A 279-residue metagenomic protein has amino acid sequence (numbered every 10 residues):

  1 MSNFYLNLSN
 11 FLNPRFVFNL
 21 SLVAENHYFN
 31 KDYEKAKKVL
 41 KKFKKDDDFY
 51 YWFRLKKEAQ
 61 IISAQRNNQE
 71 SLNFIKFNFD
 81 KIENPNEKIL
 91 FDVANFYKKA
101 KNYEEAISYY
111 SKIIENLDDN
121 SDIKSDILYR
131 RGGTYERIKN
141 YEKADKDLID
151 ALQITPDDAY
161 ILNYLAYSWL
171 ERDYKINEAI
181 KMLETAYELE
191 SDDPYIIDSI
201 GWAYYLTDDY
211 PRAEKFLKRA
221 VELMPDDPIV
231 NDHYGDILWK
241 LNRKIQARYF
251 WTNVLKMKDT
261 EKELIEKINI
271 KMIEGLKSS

Functional and structural regions predicted by a protein language model:
N10-F11, K45, D80-K81, E115 (+4 more regions): Conserved structural position within tetratricopeptide repeats
P14, D48-F49, E83-N84, D118 (+5 more regions): Short coil turns that delineate tetratricopeptide repeat
N19, F53-R54, I89, I123 (+5 more regions): TPR alpha-solenoid repeat register
L22, K57, D92, R130 (+4 more regions): Canonical tetratricopeptide repeat
E25, Q60, N95, G133 (+3 more regions): Residue-level recognition of tetratricopeptide repeat
F29, A64-Q65, K99, R130-G133 (+5 more regions): Register position in tetratricopeptide repeats
